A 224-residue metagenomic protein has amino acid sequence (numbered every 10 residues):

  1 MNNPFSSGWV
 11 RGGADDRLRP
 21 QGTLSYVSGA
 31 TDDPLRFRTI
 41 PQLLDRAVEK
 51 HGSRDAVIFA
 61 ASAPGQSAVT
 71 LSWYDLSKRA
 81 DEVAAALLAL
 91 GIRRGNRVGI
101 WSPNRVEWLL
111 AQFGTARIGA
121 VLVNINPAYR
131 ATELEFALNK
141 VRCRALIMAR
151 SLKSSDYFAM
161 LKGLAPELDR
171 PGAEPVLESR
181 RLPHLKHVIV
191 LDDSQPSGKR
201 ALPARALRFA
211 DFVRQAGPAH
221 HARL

Functional and structural regions predicted by a protein language model:
N2-V10, I118-A210: Structural core segment of the AMP-binding/adenylate-forming
N3-D15, L35-I58, K78: A short N-terminal helical cap/helix-turn-helix that marks the beginning of AMP-binding/adenylate-forming
D16-G22, L43-S72, Q195-P196: AMP-dependent adenylate-forming
Q21-A30: Short, contiguous pre-domain boundary segments
D32, R36, S53-F113, R130-E135 (+1 more regions): Conserved AMP-binding/adenylate-forming core of the ANL superfamily
L44, L134, H221: Acidic, amphipathic alpha-helical patches
A47-V48, T115, L138: A generic structural signal for well-ordered alpha-helical segments
G217-L224: Short, intrinsically disordered, charge-balanced linker/junction segments flanking boundaries in proteins
